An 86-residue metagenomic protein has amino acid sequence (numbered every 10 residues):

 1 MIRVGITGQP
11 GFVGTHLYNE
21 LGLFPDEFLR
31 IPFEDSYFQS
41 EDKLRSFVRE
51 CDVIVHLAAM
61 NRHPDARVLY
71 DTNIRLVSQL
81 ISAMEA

Functional and structural regions predicted by a protein language model:
M1-F24: N-terminal Rossmann NAD(P)H-binding glycine-rich loop of SDR-like oxidoreductase domains
G5, L29, Y70: Conserved Rossmann-like nucleotide-binding pocket used by diverse enzymes that bind dinucleotide cofactors
Q9, I31-F33, C51, L76: Residue-level detection of beta-strand scaffold positions
Y18-G22, I31, V48: Alpha-helix C-terminal capping segments
N19-L23, S78, S82-E85: Short, well-ordered alpha-helices that flank and scaffold nucleotide-derived cofactor binding pockets
D26-S46: Adenosine-cofactor binding site in Rossmann-like domains, unifying the SAM/SAH pocket of S-adenosylmethionine-dependent
Q39-R75, Q79, A83: NAD(P)H-binding glycine-rich loop region in Rossmannoid oxidoreductase-like domains and their noncatalytic homologs
